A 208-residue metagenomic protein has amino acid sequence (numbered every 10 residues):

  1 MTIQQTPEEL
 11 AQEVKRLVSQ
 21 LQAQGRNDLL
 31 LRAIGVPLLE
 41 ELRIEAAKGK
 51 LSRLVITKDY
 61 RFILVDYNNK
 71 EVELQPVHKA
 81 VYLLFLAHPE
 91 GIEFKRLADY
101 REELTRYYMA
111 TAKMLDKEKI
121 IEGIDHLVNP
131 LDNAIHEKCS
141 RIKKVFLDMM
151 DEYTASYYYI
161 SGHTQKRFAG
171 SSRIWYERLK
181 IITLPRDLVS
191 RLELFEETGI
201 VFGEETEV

Functional and structural regions predicted by a protein language model:
M1-E40: Long, compositionally biased intrinsically disordered regions
G25-R26, G35, G49-K50, A112 (+2 more regions): Short, flexible coil/linker elements and helix-boundary hinge sites characteristic of intrinsically disordered
L30-L83, H88, V189, F195: Short boundary/linker motifs that mark transitions into or out of structured domains
E40-L51, A134, C139-E197: DNA-binding patch around the recognition helix
K70-I121, I142: Short amphipathic alpha-helical recognition elements used for nucleic-acid or partner binding across transcription
E71, Q75, N129-H136: Short, solvent-exposed loop/helix junctions and linker helices that flank or host conserved functional motifs
L115-N133: Intrinsically disordered, low-complexity acidic Ser/Thr-rich regulatory segments
E196-V208: Extended catalytic cores and adjacent scaffolds of nucleotide/polyanion-binding enzymes
